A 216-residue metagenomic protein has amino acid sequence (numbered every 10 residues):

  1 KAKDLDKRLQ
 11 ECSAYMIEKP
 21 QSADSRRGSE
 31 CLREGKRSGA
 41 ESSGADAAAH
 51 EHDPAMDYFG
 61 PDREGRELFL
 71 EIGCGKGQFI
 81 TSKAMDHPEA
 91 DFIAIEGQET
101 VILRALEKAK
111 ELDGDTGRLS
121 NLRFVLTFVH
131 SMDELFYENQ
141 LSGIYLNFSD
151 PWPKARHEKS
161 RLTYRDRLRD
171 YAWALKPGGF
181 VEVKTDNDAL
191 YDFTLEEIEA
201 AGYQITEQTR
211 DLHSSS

Functional and structural regions predicted by a protein language model:
K1-G28, L32-G35, G39-A40, G44-L68 (+1 more regions): S-adenosyl-L-methionine
G73-G75: Class I SAM-dependent methyltransferase "Motif I" SAM/SAH-binding loop
Q98: Conserved SAM/SAH-binding beta-strand->alpha-helix loop
A105: Conserved SAM-binding loop
A109-E138: S-adenosyl-L-methionine
T163-P177: A short glycine-rich, Lys/Arg-flanked "PGG" loop and its adjoining helix->strand segment in the class I
G178-T185: Conserved beta-strand signature within the Rossmann-like core of class I S-adenosyl-L-methionine
E196, A201-S216: Class I S-adenosyl-L-methionine
